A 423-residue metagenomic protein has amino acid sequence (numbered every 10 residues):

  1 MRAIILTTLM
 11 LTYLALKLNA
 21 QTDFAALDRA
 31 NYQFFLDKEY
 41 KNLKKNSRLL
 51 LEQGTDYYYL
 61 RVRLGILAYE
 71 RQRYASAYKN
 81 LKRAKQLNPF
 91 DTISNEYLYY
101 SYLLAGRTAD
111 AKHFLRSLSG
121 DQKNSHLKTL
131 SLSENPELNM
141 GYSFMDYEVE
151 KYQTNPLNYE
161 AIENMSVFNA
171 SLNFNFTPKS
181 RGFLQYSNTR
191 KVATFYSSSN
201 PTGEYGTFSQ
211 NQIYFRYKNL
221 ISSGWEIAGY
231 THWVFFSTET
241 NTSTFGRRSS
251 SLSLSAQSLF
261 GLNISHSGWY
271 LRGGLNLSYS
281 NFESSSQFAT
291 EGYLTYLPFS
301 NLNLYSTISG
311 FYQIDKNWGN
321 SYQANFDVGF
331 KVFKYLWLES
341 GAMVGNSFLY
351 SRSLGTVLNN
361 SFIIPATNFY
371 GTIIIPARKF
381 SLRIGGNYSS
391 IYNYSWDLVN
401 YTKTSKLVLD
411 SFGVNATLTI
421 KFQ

Functional and structural regions predicted by a protein language model:
M1-A25: Bacterial Sec-dependent N-terminal signal peptides
Q21-S131: Alpha-helical protein-protein interaction scaffolds
A105, F174-S180, N219-W225, H266-Y270 (+5 more regions): Outer-membrane beta-barrel strand-turn architecture
H113-R116, D121, L132-P136, D146-K151 (+2 more regions): Outer-membrane pore/translocation modules
S133-N175: Short glycine/proline- and aromatic-enriched beta-strand/turn motifs that initiate or cap beta-hairpins
Y147, N188-S198, E204, N211 (+5 more regions): Outer-membrane beta-barrel translocator/channel fold
M165-K191: Glycine- and aromatic-enriched membrane insertion/assembly motifs of diderm outer-membrane and organelle channel
